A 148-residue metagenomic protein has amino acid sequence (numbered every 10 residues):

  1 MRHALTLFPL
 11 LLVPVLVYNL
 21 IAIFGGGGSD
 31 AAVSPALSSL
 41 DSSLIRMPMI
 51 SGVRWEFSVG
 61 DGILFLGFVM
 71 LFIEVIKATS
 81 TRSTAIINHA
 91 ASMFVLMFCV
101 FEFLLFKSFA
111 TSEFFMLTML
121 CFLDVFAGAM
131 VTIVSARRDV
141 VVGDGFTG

Functional and structural regions predicted by a protein language model:
L5-L10, S34, S83-M93: Cytoplasmic-side transmembrane-helix entry/capping segments in multi-pass membrane proteins
L12-E56: Membrane-helix boundary elements
W55-G67, N88-A91, F115: Structural signature of hydrophobic alpha-helical transmembrane segments
M70-L71, F94-E102: Hydrophobic, membrane-inserted alpha-helices
L71-S83: C-terminal ends of transmembrane helices
V100-M116: Membrane-helix boundary connector in multi-pass membrane proteins
M119-G128: Alpha-helical transmembrane segments and their membrane-interface exit regions
G128-G148: Terminal transmembrane helical module of multi-pass membrane proteins
